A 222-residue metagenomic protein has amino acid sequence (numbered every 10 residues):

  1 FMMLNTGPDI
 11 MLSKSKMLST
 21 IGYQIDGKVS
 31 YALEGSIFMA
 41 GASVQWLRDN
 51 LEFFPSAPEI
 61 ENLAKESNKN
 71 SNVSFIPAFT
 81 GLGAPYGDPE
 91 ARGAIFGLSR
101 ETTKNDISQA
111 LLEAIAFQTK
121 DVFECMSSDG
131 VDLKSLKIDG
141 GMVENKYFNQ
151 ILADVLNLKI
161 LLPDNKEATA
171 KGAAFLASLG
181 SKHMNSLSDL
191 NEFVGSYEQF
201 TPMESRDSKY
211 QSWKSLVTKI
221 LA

Functional and structural regions predicted by a protein language model:
F1-D139, E144-A222: Active-site core segments that coordinate phosphate-bearing ligands/cofactors across diverse enzyme families
